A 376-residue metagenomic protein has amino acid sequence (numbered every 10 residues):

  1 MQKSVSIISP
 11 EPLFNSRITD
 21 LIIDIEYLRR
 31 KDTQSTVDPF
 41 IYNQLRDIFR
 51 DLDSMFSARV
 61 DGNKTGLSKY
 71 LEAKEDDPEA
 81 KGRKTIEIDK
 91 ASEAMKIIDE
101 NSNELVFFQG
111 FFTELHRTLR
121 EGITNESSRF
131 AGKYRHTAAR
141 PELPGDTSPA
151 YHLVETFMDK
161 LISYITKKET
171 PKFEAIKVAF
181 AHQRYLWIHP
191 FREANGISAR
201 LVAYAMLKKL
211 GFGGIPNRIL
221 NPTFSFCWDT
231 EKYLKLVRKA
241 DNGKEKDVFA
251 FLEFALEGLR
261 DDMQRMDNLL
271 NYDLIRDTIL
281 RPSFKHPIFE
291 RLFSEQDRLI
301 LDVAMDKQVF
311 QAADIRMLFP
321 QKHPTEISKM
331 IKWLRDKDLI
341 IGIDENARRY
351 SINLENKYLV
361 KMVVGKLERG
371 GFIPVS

Functional and structural regions predicted by a protein language model:
M1-S376: FIC/Doc superfamily catalytic core
